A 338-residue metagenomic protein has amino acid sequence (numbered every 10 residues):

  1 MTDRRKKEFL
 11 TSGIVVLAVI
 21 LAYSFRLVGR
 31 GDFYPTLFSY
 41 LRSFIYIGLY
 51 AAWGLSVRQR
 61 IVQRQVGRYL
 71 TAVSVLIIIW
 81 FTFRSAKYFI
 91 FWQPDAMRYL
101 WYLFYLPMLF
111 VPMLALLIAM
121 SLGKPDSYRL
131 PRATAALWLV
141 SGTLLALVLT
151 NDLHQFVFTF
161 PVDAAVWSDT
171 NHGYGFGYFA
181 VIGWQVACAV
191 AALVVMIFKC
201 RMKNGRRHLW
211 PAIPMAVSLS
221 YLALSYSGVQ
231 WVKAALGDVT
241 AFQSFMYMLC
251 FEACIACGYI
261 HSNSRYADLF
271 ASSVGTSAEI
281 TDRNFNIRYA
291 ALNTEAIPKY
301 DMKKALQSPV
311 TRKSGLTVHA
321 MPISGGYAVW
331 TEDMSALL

Functional and structural regions predicted by a protein language model:
T2-L10, G29-D32, V194, F198-L269: Interfacial "cap-and-anchor" motif at the non-cytosolic start of specific transmembrane alpha-helices
L10-G13, R30-I47, L147-V195, W231-V239: Extracellular-loop-to-transmembrane junctions of the mid-late helices
F25-S39, L55-R64: Short, hydrophobic transmembrane alpha-helix segments
Y34-G48, Q63-T150, F179-G183, T240-F242: Individual alpha-helical transmembrane segments in multi-pass integral membrane proteins
L49-V57, L114-L122, F179-G205, F251-H261: Alpha-helical transmembrane segments in multipass membrane proteins, preferentially the mid-helix core
Q59-T82, T134-V140, H172-S227: Alpha-helical transmembrane segments of multi-pass integral membrane proteins
Y266-T311: PAS-family sensory domains
M302-A336: PAS-family sensory/regulatory modules and their coupling/dimerization elements
